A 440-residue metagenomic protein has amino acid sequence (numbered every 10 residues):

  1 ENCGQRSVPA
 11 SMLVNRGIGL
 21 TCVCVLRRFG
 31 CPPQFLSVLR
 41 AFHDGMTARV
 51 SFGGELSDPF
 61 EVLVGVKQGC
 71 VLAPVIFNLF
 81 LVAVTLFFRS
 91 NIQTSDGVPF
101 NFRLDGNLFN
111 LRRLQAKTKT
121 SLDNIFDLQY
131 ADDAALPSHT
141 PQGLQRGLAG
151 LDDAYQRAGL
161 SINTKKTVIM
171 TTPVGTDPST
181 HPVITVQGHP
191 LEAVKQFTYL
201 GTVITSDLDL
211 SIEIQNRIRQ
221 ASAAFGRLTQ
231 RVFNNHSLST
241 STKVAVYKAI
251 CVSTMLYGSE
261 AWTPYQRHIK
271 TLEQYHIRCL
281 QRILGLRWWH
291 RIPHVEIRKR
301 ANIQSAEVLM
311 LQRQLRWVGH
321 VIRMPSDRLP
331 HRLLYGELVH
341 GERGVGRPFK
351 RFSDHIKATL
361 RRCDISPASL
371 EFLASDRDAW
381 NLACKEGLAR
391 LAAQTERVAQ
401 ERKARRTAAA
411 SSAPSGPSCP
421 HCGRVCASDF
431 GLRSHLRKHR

Functional and structural regions predicted by a protein language model:
E1-R27, V71, L136: Conserved catalytic palm subdomain of right-hand nucleotidyl-transferase polymerases, strongest for RNA-directed enzymes
S7-P9, N15-I18, D44, P182 (+2 more regions): Low-complexity intrinsically disordered segments
C31-F35, V50-R440: Short linear motifs embedded in intrinsically disordered, charge-biased segments
L36-H43: Short, well-structured alpha-helical segments
T47: Exposed beta-strand and adjacent loop surfaces of beta-rich binding modules that mediate intermolecular recognition
